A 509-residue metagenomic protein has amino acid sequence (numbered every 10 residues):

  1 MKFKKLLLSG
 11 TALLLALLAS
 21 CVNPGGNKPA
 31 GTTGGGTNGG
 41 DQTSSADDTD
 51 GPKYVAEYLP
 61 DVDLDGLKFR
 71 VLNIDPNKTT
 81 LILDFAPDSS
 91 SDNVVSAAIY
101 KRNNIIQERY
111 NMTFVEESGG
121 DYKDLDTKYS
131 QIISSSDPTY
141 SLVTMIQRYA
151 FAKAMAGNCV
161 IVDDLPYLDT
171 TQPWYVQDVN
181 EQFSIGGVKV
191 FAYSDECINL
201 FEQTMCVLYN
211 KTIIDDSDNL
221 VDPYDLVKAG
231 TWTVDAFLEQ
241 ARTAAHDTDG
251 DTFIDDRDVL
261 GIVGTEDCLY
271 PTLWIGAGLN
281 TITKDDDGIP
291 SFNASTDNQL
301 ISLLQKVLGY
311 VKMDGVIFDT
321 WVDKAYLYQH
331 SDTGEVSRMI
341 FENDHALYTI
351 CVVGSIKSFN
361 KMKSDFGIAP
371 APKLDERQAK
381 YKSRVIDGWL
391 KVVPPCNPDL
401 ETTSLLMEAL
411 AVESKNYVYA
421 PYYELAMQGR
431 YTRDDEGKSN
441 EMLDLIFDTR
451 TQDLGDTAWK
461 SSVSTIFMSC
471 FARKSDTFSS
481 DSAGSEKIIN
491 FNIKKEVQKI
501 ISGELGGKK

Functional and structural regions predicted by a protein language model:
L17-S20: C-terminal motif of bacterial Sec signal peptides marking the signal peptidase cleavage site
R70-N73, D137-V143, Q147, I185-V207 (+1 more regions): Extracytoplasmic/periplasmic solute-binding protein
T80-N111, V207: Short, polar/charged alpha-helical segment
R109-S184: Extracytoplasmic "Venus flytrap"/periplasmic binding protein-like
Y167-Y175, A229, D255, N280-S302 (+1 more regions): Short, solvent-exposed loop/beta-turn-alpha elements that line the ligand-binding surface or hinge of extracytoplasmic
L238-A241, L273-W274, N280-H330: Glycine-centered hinge/linker elements that transmit conformational signals in sensory and ligand-binding systems
N360-G429: Extracytoplasmic/periplasmic substrate-recognition and gating elements
P394-S404, S414-K509: Conserved C-terminal helix/tail region of periplasmic/extracytoplasmic solute-binding proteins
